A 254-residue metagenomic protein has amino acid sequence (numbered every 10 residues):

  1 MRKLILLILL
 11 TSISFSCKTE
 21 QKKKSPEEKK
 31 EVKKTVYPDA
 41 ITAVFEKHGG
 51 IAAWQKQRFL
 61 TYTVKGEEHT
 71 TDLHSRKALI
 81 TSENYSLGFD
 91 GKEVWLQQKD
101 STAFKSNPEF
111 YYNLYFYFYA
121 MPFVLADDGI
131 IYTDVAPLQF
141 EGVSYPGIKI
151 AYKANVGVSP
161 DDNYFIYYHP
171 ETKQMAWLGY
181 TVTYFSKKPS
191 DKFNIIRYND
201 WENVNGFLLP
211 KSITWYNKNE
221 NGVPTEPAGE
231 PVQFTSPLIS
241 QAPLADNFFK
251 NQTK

Functional and structural regions predicted by a protein language model:
R2-L7: Sec-dependent signal peptide recognition, specifically the positively charged N-region followed immediately by
I13-S16: C-terminal motif of bacterial Sec signal peptides marking the signal peptidase cleavage site
K18-E20: Bacterial signal peptide processing site
S25-P26, K30-F104, A136: N-terminal mature ectodomain segment of secretory-pathway/periplasmic proteins
Y37, I41-E46, R58-L60, N113-F118 (+1 more regions): Short, basic/low-complexity N-terminal boundary segments at the transition from targeting/disordered tails
K56-T61, H74-I80, E141-K149, M175-W177 (+1 more regions): Short, hydrophobic/aromatic-rich segments at coil-to-beta transitions
L96-D162, S186-S190, P243, F248-K254: Flexible, processing/modification-adjacent segments and terminal tails in exported/periplasmic/extracellular proteins
P146-F249: Gly/Pro-enriched, hydrophobic low-complexity segments that function as extracytoplasmic propeptides/linkers
